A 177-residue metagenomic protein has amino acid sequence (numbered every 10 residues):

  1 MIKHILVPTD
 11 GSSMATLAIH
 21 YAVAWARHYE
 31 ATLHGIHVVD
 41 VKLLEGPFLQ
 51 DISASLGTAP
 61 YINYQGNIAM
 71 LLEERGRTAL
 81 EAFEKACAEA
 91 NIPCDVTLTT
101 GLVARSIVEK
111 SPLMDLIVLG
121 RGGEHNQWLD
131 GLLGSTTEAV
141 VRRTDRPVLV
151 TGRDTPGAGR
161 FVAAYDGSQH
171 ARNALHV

Functional and structural regions predicted by a protein language model:
M1, M14, D40-L43, G66-I117: Structural beta-alpha unit
M1-N63, A90-I92, P156-V177: Small/aliphatic-rich secondary-structure junction motif
T9, N63-G66, M70, E74 (+2 more regions): Charge-dense, low-complexity intrinsically disordered segments
A15, I19-Y21, R27, V96 (+1 more regions): Gly/Ser-rich helix-loop-strand patches that form or flank binding pockets for ribonucleotide-derived cofactors
I52-G57, R77-A79, V108-K110, R146-V148: Short hydrophobic/aromatic-rich motifs at helix boundaries and adjacent loops
L71, L132, D166-H170: Alpha-helix N-cap and loop-to-helix initiation/capping positions
E74, T78, S135, N173: Conserved active-site and cofactor/substrate-binding residues in soluble primary-metabolism enzymes
